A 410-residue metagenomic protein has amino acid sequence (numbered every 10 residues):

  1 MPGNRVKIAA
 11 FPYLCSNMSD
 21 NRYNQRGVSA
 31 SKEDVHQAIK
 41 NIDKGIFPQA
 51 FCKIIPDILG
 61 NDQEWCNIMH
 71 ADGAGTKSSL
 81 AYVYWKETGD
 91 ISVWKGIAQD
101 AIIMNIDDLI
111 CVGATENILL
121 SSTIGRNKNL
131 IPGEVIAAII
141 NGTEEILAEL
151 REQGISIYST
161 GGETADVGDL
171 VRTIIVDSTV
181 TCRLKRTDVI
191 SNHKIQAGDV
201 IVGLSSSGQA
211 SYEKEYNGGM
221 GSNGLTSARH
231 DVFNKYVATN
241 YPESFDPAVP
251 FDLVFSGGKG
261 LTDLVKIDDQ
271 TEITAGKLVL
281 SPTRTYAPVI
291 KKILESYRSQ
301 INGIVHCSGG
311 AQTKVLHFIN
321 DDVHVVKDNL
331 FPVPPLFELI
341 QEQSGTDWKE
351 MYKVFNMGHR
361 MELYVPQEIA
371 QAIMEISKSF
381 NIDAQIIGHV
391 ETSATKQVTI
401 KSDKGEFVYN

Functional and structural regions predicted by a protein language model:
A9, Y13-N410: Helix-biased detector of long, well-ordered alpha-helical tracts
